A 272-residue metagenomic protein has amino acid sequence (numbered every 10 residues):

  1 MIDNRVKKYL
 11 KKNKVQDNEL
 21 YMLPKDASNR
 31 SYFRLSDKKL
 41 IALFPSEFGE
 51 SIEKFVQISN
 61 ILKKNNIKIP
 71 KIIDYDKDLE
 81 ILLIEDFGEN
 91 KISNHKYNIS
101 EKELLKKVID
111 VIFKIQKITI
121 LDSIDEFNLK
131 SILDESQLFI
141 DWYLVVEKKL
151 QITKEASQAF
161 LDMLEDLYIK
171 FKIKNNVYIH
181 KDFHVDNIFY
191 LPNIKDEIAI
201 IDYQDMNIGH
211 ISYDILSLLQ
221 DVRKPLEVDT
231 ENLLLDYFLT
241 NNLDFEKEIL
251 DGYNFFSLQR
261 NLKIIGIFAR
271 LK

Functional and structural regions predicted by a protein language model:
I2, V6-K12, I120-D125, K130-S131 (+3 more regions): An alpha-helical support segment within catalytic cores of ATP-dependent transferases
V15-F33: ATP-binding glycine-rich phosphate-binding loop
L23-A27, D74-K77, F256-S257: A short beta-turn/loop motif at secondary-structure boundaries
R30-S36, I115, E165-I215, P225-L226: Active-site acidic catalytic loop and adjacent metal/ATP-binding pocket of ATP-dependent phosphoryl transfer enzymes
F33-D134, L138, V145-K148, K172-I173: ATP-binding pocket architecture of kinase catalytic cores
L129-L133, V185, Y190, I208-G209 (+2 more regions): Glycan-recognition and catalytic cores of secretory/periplasmic carbohydrate-active enzymes
Q137-E147, I211-D244, L258-K272: Active-site activation/catalytic loop segments of kinase-like enzymes and analogous catalytic loops in related
D244-N254: Acidic, serine/threonine- and proline-rich low-complexity regulatory regions
